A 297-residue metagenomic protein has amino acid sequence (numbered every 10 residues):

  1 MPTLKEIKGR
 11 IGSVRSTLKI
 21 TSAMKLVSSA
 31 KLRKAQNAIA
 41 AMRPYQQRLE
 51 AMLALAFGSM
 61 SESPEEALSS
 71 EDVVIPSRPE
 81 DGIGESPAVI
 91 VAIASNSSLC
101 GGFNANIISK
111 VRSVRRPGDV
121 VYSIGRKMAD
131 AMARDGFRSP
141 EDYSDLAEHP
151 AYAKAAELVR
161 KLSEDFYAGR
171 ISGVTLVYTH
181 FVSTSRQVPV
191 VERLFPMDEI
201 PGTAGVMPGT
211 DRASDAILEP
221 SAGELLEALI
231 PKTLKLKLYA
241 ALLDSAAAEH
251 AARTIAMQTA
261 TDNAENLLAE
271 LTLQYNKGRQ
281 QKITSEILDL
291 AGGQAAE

Functional and structural regions predicted by a protein language model:
M1-E297: C-terminal beta-strand-loop-alpha-helix "lid" module of Rossmann-like NAD(P)-dependent dehydrogenases
